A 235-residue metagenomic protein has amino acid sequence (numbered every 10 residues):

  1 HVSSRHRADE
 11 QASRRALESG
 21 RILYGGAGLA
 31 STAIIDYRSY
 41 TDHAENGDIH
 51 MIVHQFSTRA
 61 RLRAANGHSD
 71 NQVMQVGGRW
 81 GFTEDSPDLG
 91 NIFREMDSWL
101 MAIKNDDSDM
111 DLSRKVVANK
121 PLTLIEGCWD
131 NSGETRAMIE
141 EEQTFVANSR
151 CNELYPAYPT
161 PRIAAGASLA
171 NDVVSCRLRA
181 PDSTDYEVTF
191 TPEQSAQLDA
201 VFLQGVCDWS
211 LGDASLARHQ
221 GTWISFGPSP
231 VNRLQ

Functional and structural regions predicted by a protein language model:
H1-Q235: C-terminal His-loop and adjacent cap/lid subdomain of alpha/beta-hydrolase
